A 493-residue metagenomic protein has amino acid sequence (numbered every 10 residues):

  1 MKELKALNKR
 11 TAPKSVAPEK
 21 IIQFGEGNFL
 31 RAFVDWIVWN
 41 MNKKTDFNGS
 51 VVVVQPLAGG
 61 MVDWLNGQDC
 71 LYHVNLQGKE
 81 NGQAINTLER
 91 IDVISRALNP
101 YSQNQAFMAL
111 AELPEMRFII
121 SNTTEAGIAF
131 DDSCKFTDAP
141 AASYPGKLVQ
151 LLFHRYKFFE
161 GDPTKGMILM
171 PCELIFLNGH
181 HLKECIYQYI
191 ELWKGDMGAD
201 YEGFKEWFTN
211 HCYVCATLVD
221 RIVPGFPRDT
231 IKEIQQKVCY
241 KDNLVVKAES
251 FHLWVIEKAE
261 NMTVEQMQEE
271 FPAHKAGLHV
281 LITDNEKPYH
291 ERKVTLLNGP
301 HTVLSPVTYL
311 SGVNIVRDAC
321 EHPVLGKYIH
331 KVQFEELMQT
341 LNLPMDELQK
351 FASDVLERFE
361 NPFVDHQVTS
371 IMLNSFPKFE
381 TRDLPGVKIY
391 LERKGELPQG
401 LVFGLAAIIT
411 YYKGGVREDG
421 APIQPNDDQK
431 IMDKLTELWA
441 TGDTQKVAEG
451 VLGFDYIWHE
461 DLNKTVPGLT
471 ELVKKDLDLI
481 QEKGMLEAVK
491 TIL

Functional and structural regions predicted by a protein language model:
M1-L493: Substrate/ligand-engaging "lid" and interaction regions
